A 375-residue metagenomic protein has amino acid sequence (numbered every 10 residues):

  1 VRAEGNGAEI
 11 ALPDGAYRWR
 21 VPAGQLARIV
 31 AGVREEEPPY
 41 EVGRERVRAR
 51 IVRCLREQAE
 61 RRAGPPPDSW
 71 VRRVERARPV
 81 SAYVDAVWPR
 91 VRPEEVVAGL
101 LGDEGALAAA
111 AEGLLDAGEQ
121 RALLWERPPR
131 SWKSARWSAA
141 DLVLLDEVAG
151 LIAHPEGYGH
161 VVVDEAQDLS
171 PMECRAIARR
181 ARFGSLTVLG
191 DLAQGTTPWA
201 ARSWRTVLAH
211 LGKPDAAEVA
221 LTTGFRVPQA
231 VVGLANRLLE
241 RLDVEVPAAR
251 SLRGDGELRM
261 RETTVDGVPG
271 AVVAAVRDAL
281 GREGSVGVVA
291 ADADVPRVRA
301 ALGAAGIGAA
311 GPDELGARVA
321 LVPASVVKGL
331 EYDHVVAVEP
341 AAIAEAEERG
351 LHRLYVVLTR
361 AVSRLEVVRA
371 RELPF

Functional and structural regions predicted by a protein language model:
V1-A3: P-loop NTPase motor core
G5-H160, L169-R175: Conserved helicase NTPase catalytic core signature
D146-H160, Q167-F375: Conserved helicase motor core of SF1/SF2 NTP-dependent helicases
